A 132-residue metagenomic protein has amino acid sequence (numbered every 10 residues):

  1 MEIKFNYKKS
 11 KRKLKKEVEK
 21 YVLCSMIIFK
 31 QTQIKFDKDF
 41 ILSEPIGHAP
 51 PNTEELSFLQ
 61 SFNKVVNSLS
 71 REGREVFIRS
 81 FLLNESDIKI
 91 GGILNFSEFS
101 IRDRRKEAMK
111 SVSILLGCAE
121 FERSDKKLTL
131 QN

Functional and structural regions predicted by a protein language model:
M1-V65, F121-N132: N-terminal interaction/assembly modules
V76-F77: A short pre-motif secondary-structure segment
S80: Cytosolic nucleotide-binding catalytic cores of signal-transduction proteins
L83-S100: Helix-turn-helix DNA-binding module
R104-E107: Residues within the DNA-recognition helix of helix-turn-helix
M109-D125: Short, Lys/Arg-enriched C-terminal cap helix and immediately downstream tail that follows
